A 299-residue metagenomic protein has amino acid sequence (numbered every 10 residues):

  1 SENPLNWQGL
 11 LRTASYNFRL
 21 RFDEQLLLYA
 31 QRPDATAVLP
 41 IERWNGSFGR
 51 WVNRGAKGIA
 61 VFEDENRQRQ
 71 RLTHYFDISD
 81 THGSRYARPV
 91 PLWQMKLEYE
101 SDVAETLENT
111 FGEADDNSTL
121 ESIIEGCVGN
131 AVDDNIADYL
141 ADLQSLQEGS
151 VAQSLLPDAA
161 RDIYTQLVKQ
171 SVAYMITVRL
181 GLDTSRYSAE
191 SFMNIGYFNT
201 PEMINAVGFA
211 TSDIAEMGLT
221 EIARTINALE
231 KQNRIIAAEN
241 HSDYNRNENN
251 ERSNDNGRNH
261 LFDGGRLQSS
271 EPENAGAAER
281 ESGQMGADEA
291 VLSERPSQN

Functional and structural regions predicted by a protein language model:
S1-E273, E279-M285, E289-N299: N-terminal accessory/interface modules of nucleic-acid-binding and processing proteins
